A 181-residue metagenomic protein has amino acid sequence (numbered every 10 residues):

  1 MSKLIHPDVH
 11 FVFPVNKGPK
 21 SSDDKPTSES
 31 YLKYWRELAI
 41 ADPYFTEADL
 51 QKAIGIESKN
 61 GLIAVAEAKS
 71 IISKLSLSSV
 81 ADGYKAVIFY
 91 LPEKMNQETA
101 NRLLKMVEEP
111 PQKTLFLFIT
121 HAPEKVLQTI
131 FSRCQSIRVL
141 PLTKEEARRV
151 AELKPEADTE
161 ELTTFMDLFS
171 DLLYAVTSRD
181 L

Functional and structural regions predicted by a protein language model:
M1, Q112-L181: Charged, glycine-rich active-site and insertion segments that engage polyanionic ligands
M1-K94, E98: Clamp-loader machinery-focused feature within the broader ASCE/P-loop NTPase space
P7, S79, P110-P111, L142: Proline-centered helix-kink/hinge sites
K69, S73, N101, K105 (+3 more regions): Solvent-exposed alpha-helical segments within well-ordered globular domains of core cellular machineries
S76, N101-L115: Conserved catalytic/switch belt of AAA+ P-loop NTPases
A86-Y90, L103, T114-T120: Structural recognition of the conserved hydrophobic beta-strand(s) that form the central parallel beta-sheet of P-loop
K94, E109, K125: Residues immediately C-terminal
